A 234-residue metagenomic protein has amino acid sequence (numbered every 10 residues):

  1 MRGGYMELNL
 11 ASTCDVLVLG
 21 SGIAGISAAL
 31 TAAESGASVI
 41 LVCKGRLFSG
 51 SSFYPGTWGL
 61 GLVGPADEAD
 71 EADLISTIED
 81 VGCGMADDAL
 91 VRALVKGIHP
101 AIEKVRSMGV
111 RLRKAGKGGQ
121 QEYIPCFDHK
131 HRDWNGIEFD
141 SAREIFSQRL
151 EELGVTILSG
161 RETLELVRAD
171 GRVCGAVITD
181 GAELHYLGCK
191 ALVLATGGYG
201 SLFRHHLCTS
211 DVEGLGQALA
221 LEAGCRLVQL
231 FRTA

Functional and structural regions predicted by a protein language model:
M1-V16, E34: Extreme N-terminal leader/targeting segments of oxidoreductases
R2-Y5, T31, K44-R172, I178 (+3 more regions): Conserved N-terminal/central alpha/beta ligand/cofactor-binding core
A11-C14, A182-A191: Core beta-strand elements of the Rossmann-like FAD/NAD(P) dinucleotide-binding domain in flavoenzyme oxidoreductases
V16-L41: N-terminal Rossmann-like FAD-binding beta1-loop-alpha1 element of flavoenzymes
G25, I157, L184-H185: Ligand-binding pocket scaffold of soluble enzyme catalytic domains
E34-A37, G59-V63, C208-G214: A glycine- and small-aliphatic-rich helix-loop capping segment at beta-alpha/alpha-beta transitions that lines
A191-A234: Glycine-rich loop(s) and the adjacent beta-strand/alpha-helix scaffold that form part
